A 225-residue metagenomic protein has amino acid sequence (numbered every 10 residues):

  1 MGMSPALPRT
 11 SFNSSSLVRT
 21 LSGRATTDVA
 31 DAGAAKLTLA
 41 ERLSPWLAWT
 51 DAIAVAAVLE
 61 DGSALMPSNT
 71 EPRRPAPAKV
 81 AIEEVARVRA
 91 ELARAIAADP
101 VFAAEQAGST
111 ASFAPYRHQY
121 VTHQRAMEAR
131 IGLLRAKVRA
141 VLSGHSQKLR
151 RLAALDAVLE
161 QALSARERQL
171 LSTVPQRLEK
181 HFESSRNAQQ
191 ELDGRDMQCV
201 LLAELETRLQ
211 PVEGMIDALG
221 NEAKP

Functional and structural regions predicted by a protein language model:
M1-F113: N-terminal leader/presequence regions that precede the main folded/catalytic core
M66-P72, S184-Q190, K224-P225: Intrinsically disordered, low-complexity linkers and terminal tails enriched in Pro/Gly and often acidic or mixed-charge
V85-Q210, G214: Extended, well-ordered protein cores
I216-P225: Short, charged, intrinsically disordered terminal tails
